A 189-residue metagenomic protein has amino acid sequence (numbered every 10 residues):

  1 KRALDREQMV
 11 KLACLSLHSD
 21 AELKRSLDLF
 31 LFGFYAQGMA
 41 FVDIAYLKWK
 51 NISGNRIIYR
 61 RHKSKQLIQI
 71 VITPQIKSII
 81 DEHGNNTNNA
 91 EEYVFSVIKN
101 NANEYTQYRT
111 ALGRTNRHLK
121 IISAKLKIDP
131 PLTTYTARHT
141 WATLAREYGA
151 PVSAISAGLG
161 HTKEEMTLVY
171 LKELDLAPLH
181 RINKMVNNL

Functional and structural regions predicted by a protein language model:
K1-F41, A45: Basic, Lys/Arg- and aromatic-enriched nucleic-acid-binding interface segment
A3, E7-V10, T73-D129: Active-site/catalytic core of tyrosine-dependent DNA strand-transfer enzymes
C14-A21, N116-A157: Short, basic (Lys/Arg/His-rich) helix/loop patches that form interaction surfaces in the mid-to-C-terminal regions
F32-G33, L47, L144-A145, G158: Short alpha-helical segment immediately N-terminal to, or the first helix within, an HTH/HTH-like DNA-binding domain
Y46-E82: Conserved tyrosine-mediated DNA breakage-rejoining catalytic core shared by Y-recombinases
K50-I58, I128-P130, A150-V169: Short, polar N-cap/turn motifs at the start of nucleic acid-interacting alpha helices
R61-K65, L159-K184: Catalytic-site neighborhood detector that most strongly recognizes the C-terminal catalytic loop/helix of tyrosine
Q69-P74, S78, E82-H83, K172-L189: DNA/chromatin major-groove-contacting recognition/catalytic segments
